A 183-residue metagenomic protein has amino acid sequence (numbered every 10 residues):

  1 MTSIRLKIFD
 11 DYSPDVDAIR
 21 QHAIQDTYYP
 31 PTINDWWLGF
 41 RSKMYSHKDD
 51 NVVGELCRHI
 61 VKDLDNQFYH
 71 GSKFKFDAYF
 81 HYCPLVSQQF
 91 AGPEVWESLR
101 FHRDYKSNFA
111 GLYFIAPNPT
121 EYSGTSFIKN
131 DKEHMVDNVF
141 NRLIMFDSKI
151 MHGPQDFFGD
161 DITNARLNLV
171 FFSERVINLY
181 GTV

Functional and structural regions predicted by a protein language model:
M1-C83, Q89, V95-S98: Non-heme Fe(II)/2-oxoglutarate
L85-V183: Catalytic core of non-heme Fe(II) oxygenases with the double-stranded beta-helix
